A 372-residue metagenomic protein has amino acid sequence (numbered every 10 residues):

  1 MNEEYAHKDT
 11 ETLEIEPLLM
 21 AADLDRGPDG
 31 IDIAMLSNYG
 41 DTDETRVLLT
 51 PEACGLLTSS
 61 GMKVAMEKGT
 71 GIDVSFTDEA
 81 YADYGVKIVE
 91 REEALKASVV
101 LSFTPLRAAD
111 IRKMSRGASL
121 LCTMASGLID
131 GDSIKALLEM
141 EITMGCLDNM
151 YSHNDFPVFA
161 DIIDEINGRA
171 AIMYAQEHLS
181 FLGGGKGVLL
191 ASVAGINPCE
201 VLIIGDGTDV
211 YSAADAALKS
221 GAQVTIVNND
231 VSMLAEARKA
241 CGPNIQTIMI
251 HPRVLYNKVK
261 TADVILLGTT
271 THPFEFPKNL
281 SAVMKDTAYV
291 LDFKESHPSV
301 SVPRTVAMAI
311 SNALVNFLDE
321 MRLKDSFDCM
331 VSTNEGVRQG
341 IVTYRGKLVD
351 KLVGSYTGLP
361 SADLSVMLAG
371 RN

Functional and structural regions predicted by a protein language model:
M1-D32, S37-G40, A108-P198: Glycine/serine-rich phosphate-binding loop and adjoining beta1-alpha1 elements at the start of nucleotide-handling
P17-A136: An N-terminal-biased, well-structured beta-alpha scaffold segment characteristic of Rossmann-like dinucleotide-binding
D25-G27, E92-A94, R112-S115, V193-N197 (+3 more regions): Solvent-exposed alpha-helices and their adjacent loops that cap or buttress functional pockets in soluble metabolic
S37, D41-E67, L182-A262, L267: Glycine-rich phosphate/diphosphate-binding loop of Rossmann-like nucleotide-binding domains
S59-K63, V86, S102, E139-T143 (+7 more regions): Generic secondary-structure signature for well-ordered alpha-helical cores
E93-A108, I245-P277, Y289-L291: Rossmann-like NAD(P)-binding element
S115-L147, V264-T305: ADP-ribose/adenylate-binding Rossmann-like module
D148-L189, V290-N372: Adenosine-phosphate binding glycine-rich loop
